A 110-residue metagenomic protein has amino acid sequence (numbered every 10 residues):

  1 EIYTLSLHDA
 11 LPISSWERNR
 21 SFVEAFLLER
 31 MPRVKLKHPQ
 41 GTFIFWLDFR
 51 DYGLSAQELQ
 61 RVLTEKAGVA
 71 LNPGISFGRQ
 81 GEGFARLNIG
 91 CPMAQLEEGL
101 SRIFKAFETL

Functional and structural regions predicted by a protein language model:
E1-D9: Single conserved hydrophobic/aromatic residue that forms the stacking wall/gate of nucleotide- or nucleobase-binding
I13, R20, L100: Short amphipathic alpha-helical/adjacent loop interface patches that line ligand and macromolecule-binding sites
W16-E24, L36-D48: Conserved glycine-rich beta-strand-loop-beta hairpin in the small C-terminal domain of fold type I
L27-L28, L63: Hydrophobic C-terminal alpha-helix "anchor/cap" residues
L47-D51, I89-C91: Short beta-strand-to-loop capping motifs
S55-R61: A short, small/polar-residue-rich loop/turn motif at beta-strand boundaries within alpha/beta enzyme cores
V62-L71, F77-L110: PLP-dependent enzyme catalytic core of the Aspartate aminotransferase-like
